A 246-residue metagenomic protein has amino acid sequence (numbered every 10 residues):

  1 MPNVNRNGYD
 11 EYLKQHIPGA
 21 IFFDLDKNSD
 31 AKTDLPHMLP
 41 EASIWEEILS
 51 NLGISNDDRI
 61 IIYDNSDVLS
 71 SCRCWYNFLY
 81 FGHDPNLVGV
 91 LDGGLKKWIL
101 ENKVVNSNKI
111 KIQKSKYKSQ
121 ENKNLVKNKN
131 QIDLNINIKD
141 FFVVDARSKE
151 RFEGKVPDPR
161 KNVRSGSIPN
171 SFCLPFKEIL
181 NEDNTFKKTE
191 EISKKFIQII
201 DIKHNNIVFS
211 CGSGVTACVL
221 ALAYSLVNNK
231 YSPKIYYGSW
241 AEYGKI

Functional and structural regions predicted by a protein language model:
M1-I246: Cytosolic catalytic domains that perform sulfur/thiol-centered chemistry
